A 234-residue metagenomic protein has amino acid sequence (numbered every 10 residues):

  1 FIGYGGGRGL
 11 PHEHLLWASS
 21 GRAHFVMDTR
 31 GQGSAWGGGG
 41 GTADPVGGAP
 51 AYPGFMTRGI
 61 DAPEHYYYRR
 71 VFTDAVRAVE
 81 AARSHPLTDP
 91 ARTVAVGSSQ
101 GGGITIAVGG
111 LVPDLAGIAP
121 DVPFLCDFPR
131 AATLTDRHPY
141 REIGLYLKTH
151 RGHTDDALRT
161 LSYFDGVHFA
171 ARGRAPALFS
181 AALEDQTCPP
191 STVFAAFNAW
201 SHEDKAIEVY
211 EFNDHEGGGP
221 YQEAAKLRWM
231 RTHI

Functional and structural regions predicted by a protein language model:
F1-G5, H24: Short beta-strand element of the alpha/beta-hydrolase
L15-L16, A23-T73: Cap/lid segment of the alpha/beta-hydrolase catalytic domain
G54-S99: Gly/Ser-rich "nucleophile elbow"/oxyanion-hole loop immediately N-terminal to the catalytic nucleophile in hydrolases
R83, V96, G102-P113, I118 (+1 more regions): Short glycine-enriched nucleophile-adjacent loop and the immediately C-terminal alpha-helix near the catalytic center
I106-H153, V209: Hydrolase active-site cap/lid region
G173, L178-A181, D185: Short beta-strand/loop motif that positions the catalytic acidic residue of the alpha/beta-hydrolase fold
L183-C188, H215-E216: Acidic catalytic loop of the alpha/beta-hydrolase fold
F194-I234: C-terminal catalytic histidine-bearing segment of alpha/beta-hydrolase fold enzymes
